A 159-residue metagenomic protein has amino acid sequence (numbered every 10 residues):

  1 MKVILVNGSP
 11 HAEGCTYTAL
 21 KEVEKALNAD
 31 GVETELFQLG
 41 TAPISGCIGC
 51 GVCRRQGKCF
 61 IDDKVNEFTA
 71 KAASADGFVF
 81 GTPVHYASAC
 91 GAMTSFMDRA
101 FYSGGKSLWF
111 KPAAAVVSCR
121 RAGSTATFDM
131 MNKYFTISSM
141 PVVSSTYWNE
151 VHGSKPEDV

Functional and structural regions predicted by a protein language model:
M1, A29-D30, P141-V159: Glycine-rich phosphate/pyrophosphate-binding loop and the adjoining helix
K2-D30: N-terminal beta1-alpha1 ligand-phosphate binding loop
P10-H11, T41, R120: Short, glycine/serine-rich, charged loops/turns that create anion-binding and catalytic segments at active sites
V32-A42: A short beta-strand-loop structural module common to alpha/beta enzyme folds
A42-A72: Cysteine-cluster motifs in flexible loop/terminal segments that predominantly coordinate metals
F60-S144: Helix-loop-strand module that forms the ligand-binding subsite of alpha/beta enzymes
